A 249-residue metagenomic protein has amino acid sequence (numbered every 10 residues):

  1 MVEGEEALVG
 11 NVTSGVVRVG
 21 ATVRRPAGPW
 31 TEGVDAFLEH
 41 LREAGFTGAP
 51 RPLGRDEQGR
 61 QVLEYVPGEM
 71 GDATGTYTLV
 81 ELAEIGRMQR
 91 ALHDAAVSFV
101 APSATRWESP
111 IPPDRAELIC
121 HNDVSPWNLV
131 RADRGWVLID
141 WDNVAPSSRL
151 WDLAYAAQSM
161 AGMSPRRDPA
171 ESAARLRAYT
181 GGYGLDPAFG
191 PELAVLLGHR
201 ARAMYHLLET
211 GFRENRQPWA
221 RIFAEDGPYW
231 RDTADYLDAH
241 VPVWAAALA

Functional and structural regions predicted by a protein language model:
M1-E6: Conserved N-terminal boundary motif of the eukaryotic protein kinase catalytic domain
V9, P102-R106, E117, A239-A245: A generic "structured core" feature
G10-G15, G20-A95, F99: A conserved alpha-helical element in kinase catalytic cores
S14-R18, P52, S109-D152: Active-site acidic catalytic loop and adjacent metal/ATP-binding pocket of ATP-dependent phosphoryl transfer enzymes
D72-A104, E117-N122, W127, R131 (+2 more regions): Conserved kinase catalytic-core helix
D152-G184, H199-N215: Active-site activation/catalytic loop segments of kinase-like enzymes and analogous catalytic loops in related
P187-L196: All-alpha amphipathic helical-bundle segments outside canonical DNA-binding/catalytic cores that form hydrophobic
M204-A249: ATP/Mg2+ or Mg2+-diphosphate-binding catalytic cores that bind nucleotide phosphates or diphosphates via glycine-rich
